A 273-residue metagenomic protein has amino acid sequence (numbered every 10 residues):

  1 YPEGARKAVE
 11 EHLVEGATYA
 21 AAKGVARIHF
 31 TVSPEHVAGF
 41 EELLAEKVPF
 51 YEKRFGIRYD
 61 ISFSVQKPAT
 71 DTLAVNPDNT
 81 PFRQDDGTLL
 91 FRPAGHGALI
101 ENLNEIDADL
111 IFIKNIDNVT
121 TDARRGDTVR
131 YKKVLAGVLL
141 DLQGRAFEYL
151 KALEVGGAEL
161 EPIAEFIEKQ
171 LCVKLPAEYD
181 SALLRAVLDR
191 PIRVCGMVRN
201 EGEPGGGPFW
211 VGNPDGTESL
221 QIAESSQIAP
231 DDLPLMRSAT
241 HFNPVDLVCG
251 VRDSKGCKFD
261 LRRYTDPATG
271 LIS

Functional and structural regions predicted by a protein language model:
Y1-E201, D215-E218, Q227: Domain-scale recognition of functional cores that engage charged ligands
E168-R193, V198, G202-V211, T217-A223 (+2 more regions): Primarily single-stranded nucleic-acid-binding OB-fold modules
